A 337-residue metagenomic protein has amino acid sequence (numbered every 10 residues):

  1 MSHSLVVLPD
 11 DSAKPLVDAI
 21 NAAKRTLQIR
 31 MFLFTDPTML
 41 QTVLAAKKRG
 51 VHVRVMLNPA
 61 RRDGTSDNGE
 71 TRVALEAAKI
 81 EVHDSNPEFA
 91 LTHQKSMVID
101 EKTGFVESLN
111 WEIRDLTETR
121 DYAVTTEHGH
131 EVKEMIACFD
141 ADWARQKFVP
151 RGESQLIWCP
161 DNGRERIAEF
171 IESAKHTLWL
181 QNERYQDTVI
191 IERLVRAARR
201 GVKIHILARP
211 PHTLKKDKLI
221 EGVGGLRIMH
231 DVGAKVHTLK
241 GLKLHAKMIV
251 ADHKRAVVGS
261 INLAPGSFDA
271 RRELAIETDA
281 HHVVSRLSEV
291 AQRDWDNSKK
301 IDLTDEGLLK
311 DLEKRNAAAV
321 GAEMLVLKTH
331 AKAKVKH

Functional and structural regions predicted by a protein language model:
M1-V17, D36-G104, L109-R151, G163-R164 (+1 more regions): PLD/PLD-like phosphodiesterase catalytic module centered on the HKD motif
A23, A174: An anion/phosphate-binding loop that grips the pyrophosphate of nucleotide cofactors and donors
L27: Active-site metal-binding motif and surrounding structural segment of the metallo-beta-lactamase
R30: Cys/His-rich zinc-coordinating "finger/knuckle" motifs
E153-Q155: A charged, amphipathic alpha-helical module
I157-E172: Extracellular/periplasmic Venus flytrap/periplasmic-binding protein
